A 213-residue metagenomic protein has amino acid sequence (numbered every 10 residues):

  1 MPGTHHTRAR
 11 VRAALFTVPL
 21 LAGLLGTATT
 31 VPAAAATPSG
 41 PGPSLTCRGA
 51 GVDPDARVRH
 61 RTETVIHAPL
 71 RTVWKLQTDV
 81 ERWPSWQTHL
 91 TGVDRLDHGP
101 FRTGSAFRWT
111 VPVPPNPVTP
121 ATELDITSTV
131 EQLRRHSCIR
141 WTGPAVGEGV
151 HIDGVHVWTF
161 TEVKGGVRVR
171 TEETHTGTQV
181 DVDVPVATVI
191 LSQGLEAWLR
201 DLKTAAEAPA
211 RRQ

Functional and structural regions predicted by a protein language model:
M1-A36: Secretory targeting and sorting signals
A35-D97: Hydrophobic ligand-binding cavity/cleft-lining segments
D53, R95-E148, D201-Q213: Glycine-rich portal/gate segments that line the openings of hydrophobic small-molecule binding cavities
R59-R61, A121-T127, H151-V157: Short, surface-exposed coil-to-beta transition loops
P69, P100, R135-H136, V163-G166: Short strand-connecting beta-turns/loops that link adjacent beta-strands
L70, W74-V80, Q87-V93, G104 (+4 more regions): Extracytoplasmic/secreted envelope proteins and their assembly/folding machinery, especially bacterial periplasmic
V73-Q77, W83, F107, V130 (+3 more regions): Hydrophobic pocket/interface hotspot
T142-A197: Beta-strand/loop substructures that line and gate deep hydrophobic ligand-binding cavities in soluble
